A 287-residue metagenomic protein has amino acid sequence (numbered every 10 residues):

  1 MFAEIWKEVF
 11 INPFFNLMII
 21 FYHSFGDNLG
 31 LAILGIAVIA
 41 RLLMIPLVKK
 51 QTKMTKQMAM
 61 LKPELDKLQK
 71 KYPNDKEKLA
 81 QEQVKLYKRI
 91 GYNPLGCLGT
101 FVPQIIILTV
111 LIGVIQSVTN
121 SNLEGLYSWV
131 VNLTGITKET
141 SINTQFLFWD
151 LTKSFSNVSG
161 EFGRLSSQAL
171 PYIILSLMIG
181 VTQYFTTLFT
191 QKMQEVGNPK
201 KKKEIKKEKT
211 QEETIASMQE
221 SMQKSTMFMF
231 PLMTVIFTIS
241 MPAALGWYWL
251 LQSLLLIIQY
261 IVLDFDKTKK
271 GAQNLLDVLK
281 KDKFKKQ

Functional and structural regions predicted by a protein language model:
M1-Q287: Helix-loop-helix
